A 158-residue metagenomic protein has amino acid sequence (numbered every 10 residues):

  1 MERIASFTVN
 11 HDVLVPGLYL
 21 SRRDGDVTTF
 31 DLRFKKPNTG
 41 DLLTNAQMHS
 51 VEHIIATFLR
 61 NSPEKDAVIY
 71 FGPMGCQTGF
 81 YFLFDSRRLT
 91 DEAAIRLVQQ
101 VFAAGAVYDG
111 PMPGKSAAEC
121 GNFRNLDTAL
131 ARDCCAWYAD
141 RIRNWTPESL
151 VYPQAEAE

Functional and structural regions predicted by a protein language model:
M1-N38, V151-E158: Non-catalytic terminal extensions that flank enzyme cores
I4, I54-I55, I69, I95 (+1 more regions): Weak global preference for isoleucine
L18-Y19, I69-P73: Generic structural motif
V27-R60, Y70-F71: Active/ligand-binding-proximal structured segments within catalytic/core domains that scaffold catalytic residues
L32, F80-F82: A structural signal for short, well-ordered beta-strand segments
S62-K65: Short secondary-structure junctions
M74-G79: Short, conserved phosphate-binding/catalytic loop or strand-edge motifs used in phosphoryl-/nucleotidyl-transfer
L83-E158: Acidic/histidine-enriched segments that form metal/cofactor-coordinating and catalytic pocket/exosite environments
